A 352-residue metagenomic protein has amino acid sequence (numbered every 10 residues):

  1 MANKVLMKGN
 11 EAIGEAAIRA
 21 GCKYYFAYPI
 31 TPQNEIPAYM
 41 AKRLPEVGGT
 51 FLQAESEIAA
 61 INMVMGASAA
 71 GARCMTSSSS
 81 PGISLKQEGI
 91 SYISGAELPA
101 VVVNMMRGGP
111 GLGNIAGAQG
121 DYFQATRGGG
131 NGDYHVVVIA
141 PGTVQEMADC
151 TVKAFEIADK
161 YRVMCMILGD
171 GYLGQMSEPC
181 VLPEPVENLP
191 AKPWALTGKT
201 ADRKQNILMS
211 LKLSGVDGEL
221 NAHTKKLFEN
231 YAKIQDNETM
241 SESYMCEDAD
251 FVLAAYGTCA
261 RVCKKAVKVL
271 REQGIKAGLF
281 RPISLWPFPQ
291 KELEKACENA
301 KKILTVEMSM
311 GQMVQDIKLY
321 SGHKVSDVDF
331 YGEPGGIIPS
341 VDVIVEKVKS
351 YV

Functional and structural regions predicted by a protein language model:
M1-G128, H135, P339-K347: Thiamine diphosphate
K8-A12, F228-F251, K264: Glycine-/acidic-rich phosphate or pyrophosphate-binding loops and their flanking alpha/beta elements
Q33, R162-S243: Conformationally flexible catalytic loops at phosphate/diphosphate-handling active centers
S78, V101-M106, I139-P141, M166-D170 (+2 more regions): Short beta-strand segments
G117-D170, S340: Conserved thiamine diphosphate
C263-A296: Generic long, charged, amphipathic alpha-helical segments
E307-V352: Peripheral docking tails and interdomain loops at the edges of cofactor- or intermediate-handling domains
